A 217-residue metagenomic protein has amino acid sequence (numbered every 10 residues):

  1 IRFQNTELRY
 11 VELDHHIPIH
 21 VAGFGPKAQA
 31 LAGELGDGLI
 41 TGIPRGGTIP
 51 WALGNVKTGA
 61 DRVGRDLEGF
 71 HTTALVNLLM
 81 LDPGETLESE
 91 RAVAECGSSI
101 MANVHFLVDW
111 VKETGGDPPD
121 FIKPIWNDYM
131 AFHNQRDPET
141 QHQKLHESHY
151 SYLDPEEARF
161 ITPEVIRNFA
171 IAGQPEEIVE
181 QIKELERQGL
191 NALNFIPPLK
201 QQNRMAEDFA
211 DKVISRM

Functional and structural regions predicted by a protein language model:
I1-L8, N55-E184: An alpha-helical appendage that flanks or caps ligand/catalytic pockets
L13-Q29, G36-I43: Aromatic- and glycine-enriched pocket-lining scaffold segments that form the walls of small-molecule binding clefts
I19-A22, L39-T41, F70-N77, L193-F195: Hydrophobic faces of well-ordered beta-strands that scaffold small-molecule active sites in alpha/beta enzyme cores
A32, V56, E88, L185 (+2 more regions): Conserved, mostly hydrophobic/aromatic
E34-L35, Q188: Structural motif
I43-G46, N194-E207: Glycine-rich, proline-tolerant flexible connector loops at the mouths of alpha/beta enzymes
I49-T58, Q202-M217: C-terminal helical cap(s) of enzyme catalytic domains, especially alpha/beta-barrels
E184-N191: Catalytic domains of carbohydrate-active enzymes, especially glycoside hydrolases
